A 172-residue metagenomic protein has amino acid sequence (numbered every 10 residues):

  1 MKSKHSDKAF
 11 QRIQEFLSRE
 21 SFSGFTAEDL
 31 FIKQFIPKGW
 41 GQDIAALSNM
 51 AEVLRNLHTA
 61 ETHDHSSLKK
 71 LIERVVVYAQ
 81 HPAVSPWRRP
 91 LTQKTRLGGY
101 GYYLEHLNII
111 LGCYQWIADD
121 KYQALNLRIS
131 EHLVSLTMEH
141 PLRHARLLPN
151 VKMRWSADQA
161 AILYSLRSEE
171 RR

Functional and structural regions predicted by a protein language model:
M1-N49, V53-N56, A60-W87, D120-R128: Low-complexity, Ser/Thr/Pro/Gly-enriched N-terminal "stalk/linker" regions
S48, E105, A160, Y164-R167: A structural signal for well-ordered alpha-helical segments within the folded catalytic domains of diverse enzymes
R55-A160: Extended ligand-binding groove/face enriched in aromatic
E170-R171: Conserved small/polar residues in nucleotide/adenosyl-binding loops
